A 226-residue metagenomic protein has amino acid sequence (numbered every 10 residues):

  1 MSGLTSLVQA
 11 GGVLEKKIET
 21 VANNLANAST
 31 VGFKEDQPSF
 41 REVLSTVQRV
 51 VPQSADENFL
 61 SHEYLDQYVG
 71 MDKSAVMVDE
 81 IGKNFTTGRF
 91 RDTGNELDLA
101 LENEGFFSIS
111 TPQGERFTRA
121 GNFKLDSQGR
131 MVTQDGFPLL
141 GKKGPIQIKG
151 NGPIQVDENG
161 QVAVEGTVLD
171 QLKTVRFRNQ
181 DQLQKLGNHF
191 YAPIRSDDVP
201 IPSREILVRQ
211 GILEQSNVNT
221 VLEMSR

Functional and structural regions predicted by a protein language model:
M1-R226: Amphipathic alpha-helical polymerization modules
